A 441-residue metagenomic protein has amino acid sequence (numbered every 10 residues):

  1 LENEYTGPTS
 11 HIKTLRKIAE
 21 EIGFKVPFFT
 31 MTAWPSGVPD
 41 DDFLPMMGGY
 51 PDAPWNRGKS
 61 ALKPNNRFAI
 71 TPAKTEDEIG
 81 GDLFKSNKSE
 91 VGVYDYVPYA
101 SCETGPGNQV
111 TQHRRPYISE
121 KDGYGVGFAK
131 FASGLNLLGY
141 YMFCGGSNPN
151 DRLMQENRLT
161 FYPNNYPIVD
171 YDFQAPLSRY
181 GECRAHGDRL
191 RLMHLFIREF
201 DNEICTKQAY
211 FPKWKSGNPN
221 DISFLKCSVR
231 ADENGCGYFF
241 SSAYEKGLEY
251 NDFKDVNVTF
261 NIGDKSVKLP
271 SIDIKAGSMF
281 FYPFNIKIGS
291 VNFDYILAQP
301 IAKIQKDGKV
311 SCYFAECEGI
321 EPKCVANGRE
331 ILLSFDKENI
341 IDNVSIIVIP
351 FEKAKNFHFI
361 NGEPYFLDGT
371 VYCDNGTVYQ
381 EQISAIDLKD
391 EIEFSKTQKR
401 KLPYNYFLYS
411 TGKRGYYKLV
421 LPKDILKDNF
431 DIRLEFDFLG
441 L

Functional and structural regions predicted by a protein language model:
L1-E2, M31-A33, T104-G105, C144 (+2 more regions): Structured loops at beta-to-helix junctions and adjacent beta-edge loops in soluble globular domains
E2, G107-H113, D172-Y180, G308-V310: Glycine- and acidic
E2-F24, M31-E78, D82, G146-L153 (+2 more regions): Substrate-binding cleft/loops of secretory-pathway carbohydrate-active enzymes
E4-Y5, D95, H113-Y117, P176-G187: Hydrophobic alpha-helical scaffolding
K13-P27, A69-N164, A231-E233, E245-L248 (+1 more regions): Catalytic-core region of carbohydrate-active enzymes that cleave or remodel glycosidic bonds
V26-T30, N136-M142, E199-Y210: Acidic/polar loop patches that form or flank catalytic/metal-binding clefts of enzymes that bind anionic ligands
P149-D201: Aromatic-rich peripheral "rim/lid" segments of glycoside hydrolase catalytic domains that contact and position glycan
E182-L441: Non-catalytic C-terminal accessory domains or segments of carbohydrate-active enzymes
